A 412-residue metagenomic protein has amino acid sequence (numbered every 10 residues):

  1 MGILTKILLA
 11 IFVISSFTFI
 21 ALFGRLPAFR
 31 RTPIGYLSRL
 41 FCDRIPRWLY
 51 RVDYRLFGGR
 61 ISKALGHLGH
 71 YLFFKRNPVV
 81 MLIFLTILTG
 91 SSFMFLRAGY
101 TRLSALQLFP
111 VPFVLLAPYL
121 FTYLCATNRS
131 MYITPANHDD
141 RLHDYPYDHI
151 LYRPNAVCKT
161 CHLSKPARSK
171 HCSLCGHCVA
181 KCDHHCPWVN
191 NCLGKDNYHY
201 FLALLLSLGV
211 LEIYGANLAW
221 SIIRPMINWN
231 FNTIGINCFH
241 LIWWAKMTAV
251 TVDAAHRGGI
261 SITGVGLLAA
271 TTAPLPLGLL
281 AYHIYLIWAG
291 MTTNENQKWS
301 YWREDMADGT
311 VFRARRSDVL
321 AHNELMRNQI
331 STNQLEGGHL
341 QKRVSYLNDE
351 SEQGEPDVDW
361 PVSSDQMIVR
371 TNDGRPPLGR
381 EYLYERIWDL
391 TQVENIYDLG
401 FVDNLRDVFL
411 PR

Functional and structural regions predicted by a protein language model:
M1-H171, C182-H185, V189-R412: Membrane-associated feature with strongest affinity for ZDHHC
S173-H177: Secreted, short cysteine-rich peptides and small extracellular cysteine-rich domains stabilized by multiple disulfide
